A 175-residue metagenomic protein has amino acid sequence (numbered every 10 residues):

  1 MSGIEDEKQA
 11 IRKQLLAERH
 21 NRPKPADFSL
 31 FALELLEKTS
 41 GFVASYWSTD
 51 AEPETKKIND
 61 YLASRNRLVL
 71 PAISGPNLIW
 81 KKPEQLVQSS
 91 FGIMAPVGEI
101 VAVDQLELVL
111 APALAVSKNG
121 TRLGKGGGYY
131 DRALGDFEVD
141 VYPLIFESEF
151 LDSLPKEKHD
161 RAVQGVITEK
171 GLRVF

Functional and structural regions predicted by a protein language model:
S2-E99: N-terminal active-site beta-alpha-beta segment that forms phosphate/nucleotide-binding and substrate-recognition loops
L78-F175: Conserved phosphate- and dinucleotide-binding cores of soluble alpha/beta proteins, encompassing both enzyme active
